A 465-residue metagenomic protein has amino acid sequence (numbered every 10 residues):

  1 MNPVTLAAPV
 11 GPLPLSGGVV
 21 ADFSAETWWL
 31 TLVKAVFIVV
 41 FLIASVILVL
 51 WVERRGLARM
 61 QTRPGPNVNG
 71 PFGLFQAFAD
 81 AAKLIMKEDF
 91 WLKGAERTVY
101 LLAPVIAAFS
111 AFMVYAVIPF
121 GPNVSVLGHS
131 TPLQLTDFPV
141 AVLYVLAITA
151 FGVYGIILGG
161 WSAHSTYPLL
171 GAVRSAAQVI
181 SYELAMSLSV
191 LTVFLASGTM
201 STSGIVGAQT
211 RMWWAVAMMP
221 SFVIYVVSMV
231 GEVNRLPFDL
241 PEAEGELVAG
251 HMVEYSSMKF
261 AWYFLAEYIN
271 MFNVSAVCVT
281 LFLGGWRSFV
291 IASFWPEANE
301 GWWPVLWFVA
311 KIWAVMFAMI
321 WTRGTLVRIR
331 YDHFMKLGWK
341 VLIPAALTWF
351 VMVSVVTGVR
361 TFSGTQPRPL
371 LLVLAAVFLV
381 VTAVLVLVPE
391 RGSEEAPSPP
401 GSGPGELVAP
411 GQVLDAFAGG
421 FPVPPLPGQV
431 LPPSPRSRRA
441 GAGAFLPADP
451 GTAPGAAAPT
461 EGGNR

Functional and structural regions predicted by a protein language model:
N2-R465: Selective transmembrane helix interface/packing segments
